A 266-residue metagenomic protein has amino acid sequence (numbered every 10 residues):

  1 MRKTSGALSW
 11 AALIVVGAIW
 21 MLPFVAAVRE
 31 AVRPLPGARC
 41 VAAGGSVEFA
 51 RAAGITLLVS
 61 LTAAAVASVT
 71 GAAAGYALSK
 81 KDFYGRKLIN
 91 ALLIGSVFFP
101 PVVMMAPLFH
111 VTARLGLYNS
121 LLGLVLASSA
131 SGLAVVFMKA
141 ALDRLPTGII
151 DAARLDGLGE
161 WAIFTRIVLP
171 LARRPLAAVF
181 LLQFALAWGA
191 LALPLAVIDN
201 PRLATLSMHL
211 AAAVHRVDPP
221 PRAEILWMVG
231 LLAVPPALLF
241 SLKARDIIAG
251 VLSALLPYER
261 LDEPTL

Functional and structural regions predicted by a protein language model:
M1-K3: Short, Lys/Arg-rich, polar N-terminal cytosolic tail immediately upstream of the first transmembrane signal-anchor
G6-L266: A structural signal for multi-pass alpha-helical bundles of membrane permease subunits that mediate small-molecule
